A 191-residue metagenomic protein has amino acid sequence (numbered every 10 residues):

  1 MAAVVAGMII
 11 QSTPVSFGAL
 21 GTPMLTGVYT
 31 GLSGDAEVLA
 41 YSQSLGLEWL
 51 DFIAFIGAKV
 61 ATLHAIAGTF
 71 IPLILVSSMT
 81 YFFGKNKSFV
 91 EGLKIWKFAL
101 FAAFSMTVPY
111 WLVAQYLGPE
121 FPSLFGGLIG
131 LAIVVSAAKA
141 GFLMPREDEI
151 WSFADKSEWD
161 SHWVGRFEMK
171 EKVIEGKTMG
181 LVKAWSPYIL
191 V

Functional and structural regions predicted by a protein language model:
M1-L93: Hydrophobic transmembrane alpha-helices that form the pore/transport pathway of multi-pass ion and small-solute
S44-L47, T69-V191: Long, contiguous bundles of hydrophobic transmembrane helices that form the permeation core of multi-pass
